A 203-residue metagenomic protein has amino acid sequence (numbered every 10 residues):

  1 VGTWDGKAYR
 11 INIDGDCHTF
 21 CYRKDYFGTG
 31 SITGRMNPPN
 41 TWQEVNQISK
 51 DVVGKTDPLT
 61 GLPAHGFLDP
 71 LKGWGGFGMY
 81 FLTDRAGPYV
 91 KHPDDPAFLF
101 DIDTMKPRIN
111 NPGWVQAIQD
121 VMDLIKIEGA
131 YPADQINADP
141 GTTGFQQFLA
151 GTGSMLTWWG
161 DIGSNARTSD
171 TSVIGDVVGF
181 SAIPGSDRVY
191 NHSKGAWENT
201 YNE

Functional and structural regions predicted by a protein language model:
V1-F27, K194-E203: A structural signal for short loop-to-beta-strand junctions that line the ligand-binding cleft of periplasmic/secreted
G2-I13, H18, Q43-K106, G153: Extracytoplasmic/periplasmic solute-binding protein
K7, S31-N37, K106, D123-D139 (+2 more regions): A local structural motif
R23, T41-I48, G78, W114-V121 (+2 more regions): Stable alpha-helical elements in mature extracytoplasmic
D25-I32, K50-P58, M122-A130, L149 (+1 more regions): Sec-exported extracytoplasmic/periplasmic mature domains
N40-N46, D134-L149: Short helix-initiation/N-cap motifs at beta->coil->alpha
N46-D51, D94-I136, G179-Y190, A196-N202: Glycine-centered hinge/linker elements that transmit conformational signals in sensory and ligand-binding systems
S154-W159: Paired acidic/hydrophobic, glycine-rich loop segments that form the ligand-binding mouth/hinge of periplasmic-binding
